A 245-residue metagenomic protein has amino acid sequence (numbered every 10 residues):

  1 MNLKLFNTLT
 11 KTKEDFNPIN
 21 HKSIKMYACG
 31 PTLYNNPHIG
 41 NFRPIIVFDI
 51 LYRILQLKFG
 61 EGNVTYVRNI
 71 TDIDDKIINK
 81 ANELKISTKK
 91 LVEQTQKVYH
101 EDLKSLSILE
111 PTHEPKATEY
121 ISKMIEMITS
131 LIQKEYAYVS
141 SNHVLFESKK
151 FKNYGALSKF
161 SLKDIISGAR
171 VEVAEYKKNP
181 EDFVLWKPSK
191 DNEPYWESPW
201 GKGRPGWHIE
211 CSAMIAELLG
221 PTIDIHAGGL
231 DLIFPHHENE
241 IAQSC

Functional and structural regions predicted by a protein language model:
M1-C245: NTP-dependent nucleotidyl-transfer catalytic core
